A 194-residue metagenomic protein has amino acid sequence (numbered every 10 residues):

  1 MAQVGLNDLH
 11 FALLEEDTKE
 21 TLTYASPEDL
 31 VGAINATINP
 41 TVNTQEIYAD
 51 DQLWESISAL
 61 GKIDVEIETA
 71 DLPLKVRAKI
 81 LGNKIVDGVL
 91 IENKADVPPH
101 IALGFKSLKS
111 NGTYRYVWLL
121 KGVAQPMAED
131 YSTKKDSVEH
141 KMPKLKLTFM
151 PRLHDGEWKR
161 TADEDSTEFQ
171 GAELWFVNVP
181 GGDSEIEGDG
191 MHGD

Functional and structural regions predicted by a protein language model:
M1-T37, D189-D194: Polar/acidic, low-complexity leader/linker segments enriched in S/T/G and N/D
G32-E68: A positional/architectural concept
Q45-Q52, L81-L90, M127-S132: Short acidic (Asp/Glu) patches
W54-V76, E139-R152: Oligomerization/assembly interface segments of phage tail-like spikes and tubes
G61-H100: Ordered, amphipathic secondary-structure segments that act as subunit-interaction surfaces in large macromolecular
T69-P73, S107-N111, V123-P126, F149-L153: Beta-strand elements of well-folded, non-transmembrane domains
A95-R115, L119-M127, S137: Phosphate/anion-contacting hairpin/loop surfaces
G122-D194: Mixed-charge, glycine-accented linear interaction segment located at domain edges/termini
